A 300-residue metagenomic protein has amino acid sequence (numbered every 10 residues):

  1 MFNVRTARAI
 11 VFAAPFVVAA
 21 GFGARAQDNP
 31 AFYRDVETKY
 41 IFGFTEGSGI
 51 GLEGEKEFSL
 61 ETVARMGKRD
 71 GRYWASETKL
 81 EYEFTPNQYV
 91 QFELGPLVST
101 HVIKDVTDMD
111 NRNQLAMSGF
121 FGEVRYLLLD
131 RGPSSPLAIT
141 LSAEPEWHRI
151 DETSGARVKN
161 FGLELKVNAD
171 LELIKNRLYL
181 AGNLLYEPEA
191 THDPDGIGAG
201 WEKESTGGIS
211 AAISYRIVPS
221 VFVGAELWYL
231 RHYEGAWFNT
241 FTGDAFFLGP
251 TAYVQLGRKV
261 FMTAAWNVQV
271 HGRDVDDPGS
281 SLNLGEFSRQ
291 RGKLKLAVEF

Functional and structural regions predicted by a protein language model:
M1-F12: Bacterial N-terminal signal peptides that target proteins for export
I10-A20: Bacterial N-terminal signal peptides
F22-A26: Sec/Tat signal peptide C-region and signal peptidase I cleavage site
Q27-F300: Transmembrane beta-barrel domains of Gram-negative outer membranes and organellar outer membranes
